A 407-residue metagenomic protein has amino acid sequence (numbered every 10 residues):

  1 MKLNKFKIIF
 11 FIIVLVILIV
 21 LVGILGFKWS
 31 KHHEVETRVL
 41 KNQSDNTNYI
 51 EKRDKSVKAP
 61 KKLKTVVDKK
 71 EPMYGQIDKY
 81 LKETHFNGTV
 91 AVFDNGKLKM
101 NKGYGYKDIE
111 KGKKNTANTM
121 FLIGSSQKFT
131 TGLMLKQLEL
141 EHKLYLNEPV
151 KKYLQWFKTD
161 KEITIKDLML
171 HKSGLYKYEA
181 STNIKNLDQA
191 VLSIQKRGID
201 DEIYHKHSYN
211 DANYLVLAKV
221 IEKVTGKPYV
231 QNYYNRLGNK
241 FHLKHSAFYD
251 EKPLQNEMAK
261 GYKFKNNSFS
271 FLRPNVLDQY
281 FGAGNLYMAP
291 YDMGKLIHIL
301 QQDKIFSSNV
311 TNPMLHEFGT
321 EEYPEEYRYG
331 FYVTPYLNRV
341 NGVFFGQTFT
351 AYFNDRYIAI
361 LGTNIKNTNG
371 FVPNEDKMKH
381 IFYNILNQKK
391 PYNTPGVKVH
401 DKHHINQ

Functional and structural regions predicted by a protein language model:
K2-D94, L98, V276-Q407: Catalytic loop of the DD-peptidase/beta-lactamase superfamily, centered on the K-T-G motif and neighboring
T84-T89, K111-D167, D201-Y209, F281-G284 (+3 more regions): Short active-site loop at a secondary-structure junction that contains or immediately precedes the catalytic residue(s)
V90-V92, G96, L122-K143, L168 (+3 more regions): Alpha-helical scaffold elements that line and support the substrate/ligand-binding pocket of soluble hydrolases
L98-Y104: Amphipathic coiled-coil signal-relay and dimerization helices
G105-K107, N364-I365: A generic structural motif
E110, Q189-D200, K265-D278: The feature captures the short pre-catalytic strand/loop hairpin that immediately precedes and shapes the active-site
L122-S125, L138-L175, V224-G261: Active-site helix/loop module of the DD-peptidase/beta-lactamase fold, centered on the serine-lysine SxxK catalytic
E179-E251, Y280-G284: Catalytic-site signature segments of enzymes, centered on catalytic residues
